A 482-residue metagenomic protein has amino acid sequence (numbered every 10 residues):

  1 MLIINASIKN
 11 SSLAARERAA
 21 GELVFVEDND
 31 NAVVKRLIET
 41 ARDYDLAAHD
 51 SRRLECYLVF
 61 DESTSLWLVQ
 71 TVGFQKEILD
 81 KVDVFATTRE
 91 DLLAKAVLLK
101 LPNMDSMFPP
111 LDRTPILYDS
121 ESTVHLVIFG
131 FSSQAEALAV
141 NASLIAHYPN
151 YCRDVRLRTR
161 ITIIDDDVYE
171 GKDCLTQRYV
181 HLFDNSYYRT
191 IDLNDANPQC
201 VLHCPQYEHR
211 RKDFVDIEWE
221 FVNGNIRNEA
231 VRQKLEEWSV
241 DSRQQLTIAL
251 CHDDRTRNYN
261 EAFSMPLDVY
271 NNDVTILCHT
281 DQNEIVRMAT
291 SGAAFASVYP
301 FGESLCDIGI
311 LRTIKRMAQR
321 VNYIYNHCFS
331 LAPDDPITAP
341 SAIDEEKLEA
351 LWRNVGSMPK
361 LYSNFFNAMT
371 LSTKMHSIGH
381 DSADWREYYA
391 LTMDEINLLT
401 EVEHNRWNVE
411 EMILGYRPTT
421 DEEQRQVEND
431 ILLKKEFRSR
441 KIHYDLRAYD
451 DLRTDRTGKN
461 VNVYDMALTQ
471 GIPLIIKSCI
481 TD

Functional and structural regions predicted by a protein language model:
M1-R406, E410, G415-R417, D421-Q424 (+1 more regions): Cytosolic regulatory regions of ion transport systems
E17, G379-H380, G415, D430-I431 (+1 more regions): Glycine-centered secondary-structure boundary/capping sites
K434-E436, R440-D482: In a subset of proteins, long, contiguous C-terminal domains/tails are tracked
